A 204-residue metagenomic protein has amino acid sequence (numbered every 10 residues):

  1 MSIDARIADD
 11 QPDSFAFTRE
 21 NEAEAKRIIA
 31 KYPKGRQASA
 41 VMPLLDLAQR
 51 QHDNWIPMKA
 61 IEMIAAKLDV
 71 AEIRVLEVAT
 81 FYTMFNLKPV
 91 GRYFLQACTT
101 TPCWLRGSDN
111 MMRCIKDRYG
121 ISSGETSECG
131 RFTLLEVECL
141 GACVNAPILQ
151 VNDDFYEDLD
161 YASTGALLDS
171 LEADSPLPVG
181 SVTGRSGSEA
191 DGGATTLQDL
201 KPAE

Functional and structural regions predicted by a protein language model:
M1-E204: Signature of N-terminal electron-transfer/Fe-S-associated modules in redox systems
